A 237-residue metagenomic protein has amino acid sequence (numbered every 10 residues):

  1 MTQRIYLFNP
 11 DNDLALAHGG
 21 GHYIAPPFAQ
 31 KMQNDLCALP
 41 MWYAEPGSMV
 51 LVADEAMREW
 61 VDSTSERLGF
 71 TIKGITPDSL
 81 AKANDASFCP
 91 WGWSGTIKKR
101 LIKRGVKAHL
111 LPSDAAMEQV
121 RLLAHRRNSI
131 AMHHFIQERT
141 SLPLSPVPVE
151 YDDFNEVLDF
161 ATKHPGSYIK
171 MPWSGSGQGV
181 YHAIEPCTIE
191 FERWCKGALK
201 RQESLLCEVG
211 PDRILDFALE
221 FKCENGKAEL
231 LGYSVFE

Functional and structural regions predicted by a protein language model:
M1-W42, P46: N-terminal-proximal low-complexity accessory segments that begin disordered and transition into the first
Y6-L7, V50-A53, C89-W93, Y168-K170 (+2 more regions): A structural signal for short, well-ordered beta-strand segments and their strand-loop junctions that often border
L16, K99-L101, S176-V180, L215-A218 (+1 more regions): Short helix/loop capping segments that flank catalytic or ligand/cofactor-binding pockets
Q30-Y43, L51-D159, G175: Conserved N-proximal alpha/beta basic substrate-recognition cap immediately N-terminal to, or forming the N-lobe
E55, G95, P172-S174, P186 (+2 more regions): An acidic- and aromatic-residue-enriched active-site/binding cleft used to recognize and process polar
V147-P148, G166-F191, L215-A218: Glycine-rich phosphate-binding loop of ATP-grasp-fold ATP-dependent ligases
F154-G166, A198-L199: A short acidic-Thr-Gly-centered motif at the start of a beta-strand
P165, I189-E237: Phosphate-binding site of ATP-dependent enzymes
